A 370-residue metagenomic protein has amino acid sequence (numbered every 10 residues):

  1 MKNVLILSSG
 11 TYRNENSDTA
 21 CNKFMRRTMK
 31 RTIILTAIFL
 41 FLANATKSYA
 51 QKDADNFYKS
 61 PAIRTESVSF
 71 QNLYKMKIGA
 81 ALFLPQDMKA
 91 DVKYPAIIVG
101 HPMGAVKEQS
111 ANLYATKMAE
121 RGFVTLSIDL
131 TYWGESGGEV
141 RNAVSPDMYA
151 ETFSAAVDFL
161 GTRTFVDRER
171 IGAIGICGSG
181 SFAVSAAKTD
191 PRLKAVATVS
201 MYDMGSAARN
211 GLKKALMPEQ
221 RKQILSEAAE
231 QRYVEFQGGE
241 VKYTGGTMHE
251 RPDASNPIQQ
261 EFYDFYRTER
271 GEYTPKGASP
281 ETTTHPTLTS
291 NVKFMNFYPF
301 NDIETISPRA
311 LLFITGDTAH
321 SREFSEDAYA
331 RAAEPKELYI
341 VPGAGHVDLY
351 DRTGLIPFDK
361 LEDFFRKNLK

Functional and structural regions predicted by a protein language model:
K52-V92: N-terminal cap/lid segment of alpha/beta-hydrolase-fold proteins
V92-P102: Short beta-strand element of the alpha/beta-hydrolase
G104-T116, L130: The serine-hydrolase catalytic nucleophile loop
K117-E135: Conserved alpha/beta-hydrolase
A143-T164: Alpha/beta-hydrolase active-site loop
V184-T268: Alpha/beta-hydrolase-fold enzymes
L312-T315: Short beta-strand/loop motif that positions the catalytic acidic residue of the alpha/beta-hydrolase fold
A344-L355: Catalytic histidine-centered segment of alpha/beta-hydrolase-like enzymes
